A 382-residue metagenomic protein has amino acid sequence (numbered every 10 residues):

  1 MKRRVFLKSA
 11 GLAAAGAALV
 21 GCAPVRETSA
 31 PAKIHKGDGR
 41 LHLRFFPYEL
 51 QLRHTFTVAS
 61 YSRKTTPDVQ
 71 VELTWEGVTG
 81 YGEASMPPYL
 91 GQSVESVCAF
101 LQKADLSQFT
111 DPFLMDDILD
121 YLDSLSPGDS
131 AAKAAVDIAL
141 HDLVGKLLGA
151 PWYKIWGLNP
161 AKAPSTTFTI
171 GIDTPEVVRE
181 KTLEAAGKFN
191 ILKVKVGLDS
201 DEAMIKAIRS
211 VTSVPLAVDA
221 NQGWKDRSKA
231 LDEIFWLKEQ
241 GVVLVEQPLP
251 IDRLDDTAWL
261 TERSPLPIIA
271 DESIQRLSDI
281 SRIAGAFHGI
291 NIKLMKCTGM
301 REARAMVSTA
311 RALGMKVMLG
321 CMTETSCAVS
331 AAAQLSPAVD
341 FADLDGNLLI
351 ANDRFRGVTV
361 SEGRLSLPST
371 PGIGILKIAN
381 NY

Functional and structural regions predicted by a protein language model:
M1-K2: N-terminal secretory signal peptides
V5-P24: N-terminal export signals
G11, I34-L50, D68, E76 (+1 more regions): Flexible C-terminal active-site loop/helix
A23-K33: Bacterial Sec signal peptide processing site at the extreme N-terminus
I34-F45, Y61, L73-W75, T79-L148: Metal- or metallocofactor-binding catalytic centers and their adjacent structured scaffolds across diverse enzyme
V71, G77, V136, G149 (+5 more regions): Conserved, mostly hydrophobic/aromatic
W152-S264: Metal-dependent enolase-superfamily TIM-barrel catalytic cores that perform enediolate-based chemistry
D256, R263, I274-L344: Catalytic alpha/beta core domains of metabolic enzymes, predominantly
